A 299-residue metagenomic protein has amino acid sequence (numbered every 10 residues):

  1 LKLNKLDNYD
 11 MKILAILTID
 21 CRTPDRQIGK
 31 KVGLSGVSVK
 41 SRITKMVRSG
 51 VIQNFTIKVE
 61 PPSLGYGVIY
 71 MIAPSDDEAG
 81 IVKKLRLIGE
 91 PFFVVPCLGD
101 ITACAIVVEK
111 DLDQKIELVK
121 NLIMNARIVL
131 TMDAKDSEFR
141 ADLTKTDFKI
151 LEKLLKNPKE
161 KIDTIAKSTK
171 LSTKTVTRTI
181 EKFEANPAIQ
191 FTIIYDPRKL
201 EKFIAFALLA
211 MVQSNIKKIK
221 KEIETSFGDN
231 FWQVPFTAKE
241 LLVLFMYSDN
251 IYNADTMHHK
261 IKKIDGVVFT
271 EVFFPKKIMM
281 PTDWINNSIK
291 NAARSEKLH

Functional and structural regions predicted by a protein language model:
L1-H299: A compositional/biophysical signature of low hydrophobicity enriched in polar/charged and small residues
